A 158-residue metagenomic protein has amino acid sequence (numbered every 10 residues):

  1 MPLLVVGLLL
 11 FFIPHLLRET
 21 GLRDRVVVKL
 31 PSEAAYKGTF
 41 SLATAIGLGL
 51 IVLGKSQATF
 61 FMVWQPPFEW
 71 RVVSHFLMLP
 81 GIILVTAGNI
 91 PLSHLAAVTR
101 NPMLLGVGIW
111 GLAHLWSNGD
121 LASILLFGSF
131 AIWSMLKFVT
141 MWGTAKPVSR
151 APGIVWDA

Functional and structural regions predicted by a protein language model:
M1-V98, L105-A158: Membrane-anchoring alpha-helices and their flanking helix-loop junctions
